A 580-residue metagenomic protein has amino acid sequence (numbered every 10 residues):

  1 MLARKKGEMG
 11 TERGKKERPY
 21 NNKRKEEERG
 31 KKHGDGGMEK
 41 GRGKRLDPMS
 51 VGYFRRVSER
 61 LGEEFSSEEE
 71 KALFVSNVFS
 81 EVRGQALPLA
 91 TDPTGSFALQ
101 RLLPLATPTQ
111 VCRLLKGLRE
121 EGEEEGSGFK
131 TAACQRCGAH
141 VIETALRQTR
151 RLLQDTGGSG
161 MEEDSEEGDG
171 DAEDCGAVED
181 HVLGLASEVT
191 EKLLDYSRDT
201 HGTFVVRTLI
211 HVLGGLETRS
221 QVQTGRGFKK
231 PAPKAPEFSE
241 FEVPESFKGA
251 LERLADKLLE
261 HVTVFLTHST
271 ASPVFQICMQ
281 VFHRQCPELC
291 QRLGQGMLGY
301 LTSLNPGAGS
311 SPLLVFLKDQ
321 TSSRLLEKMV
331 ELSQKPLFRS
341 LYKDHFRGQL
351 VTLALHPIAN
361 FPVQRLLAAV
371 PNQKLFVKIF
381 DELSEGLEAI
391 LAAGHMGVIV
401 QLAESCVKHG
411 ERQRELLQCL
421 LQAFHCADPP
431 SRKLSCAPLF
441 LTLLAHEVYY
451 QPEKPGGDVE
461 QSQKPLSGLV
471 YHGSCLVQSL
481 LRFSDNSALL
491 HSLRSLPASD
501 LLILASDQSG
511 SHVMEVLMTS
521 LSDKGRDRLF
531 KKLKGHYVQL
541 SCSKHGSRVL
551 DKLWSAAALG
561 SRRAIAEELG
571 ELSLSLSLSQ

Functional and structural regions predicted by a protein language model:
M1-Q580: Eukaryotic gene-expression regulator signature that favors modular helical reader/repeat domains and their
